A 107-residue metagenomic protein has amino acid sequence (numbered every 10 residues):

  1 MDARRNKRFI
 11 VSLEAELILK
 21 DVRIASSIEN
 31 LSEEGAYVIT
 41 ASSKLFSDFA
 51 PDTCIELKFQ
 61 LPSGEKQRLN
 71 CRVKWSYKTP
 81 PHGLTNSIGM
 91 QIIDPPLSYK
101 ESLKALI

Functional and structural regions predicted by a protein language model:
M1-A41, K104-I107: N-terminal helix initiation/capping motif
R8, L31, A50-D52, G64-K66 (+1 more regions): Short coil/turn motifs at beta-sheet boundaries
L13-I18, A50-K66: Short conserved beta-strand and strand-loop elements enriched in small hydrophobics with frequent Asp/Gly
A25-I28, L69-S76: Short beta-strand-centered aromatic/proline hotspots
I39-K44, I93: A structural micro-motif recognizing beta-strand termini and the immediately following turn/loop segments
K44-F46, T79: Short beta-strands and strand-coil junctions in structured, solvent-facing domains, enriched
P80-I107: C-terminal output/interaction extensions
